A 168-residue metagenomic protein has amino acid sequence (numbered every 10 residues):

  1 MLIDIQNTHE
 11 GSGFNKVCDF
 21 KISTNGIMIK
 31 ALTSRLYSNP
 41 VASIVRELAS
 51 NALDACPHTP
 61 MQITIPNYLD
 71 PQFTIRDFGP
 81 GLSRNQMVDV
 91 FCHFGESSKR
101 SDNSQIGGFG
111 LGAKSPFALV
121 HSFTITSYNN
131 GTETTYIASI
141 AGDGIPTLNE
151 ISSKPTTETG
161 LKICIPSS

Functional and structural regions predicted by a protein language model:
M1-H58, Y68-L69, R84-C92: Bergerat-fold GHKL ATPase/HATPase_c domain
E10-G11, I63-I65, A113-A118: Short linear motifs in intrinsically disordered
F20, A31-L32, F78, Y136-A138: Generic hydrophobic, helix-prone segments enriched in Leu/Val/Ile
A31-S38, D77, I106, G110-A113: Short, charged/polar micro-motifs that form catalytic or ligand-binding hotspots
T33, E96-K99, S168: A broad detector of the eukaryotic-type serine/threonine protein kinase catalytic domain
R35-S50, L69, F73-R76, G81 (+1 more regions): Conserved phosphate-chemistry cores used by DNA topoisomerases
I44-V45, L53-D102, E133-Y136, G144: Conserved beta-strand-loop-beta-strand hairpin that lines the nucleotide-binding pocket of ATP/GTP-utilizing enzymes
D102-S168: GHKL-type ATPase core
